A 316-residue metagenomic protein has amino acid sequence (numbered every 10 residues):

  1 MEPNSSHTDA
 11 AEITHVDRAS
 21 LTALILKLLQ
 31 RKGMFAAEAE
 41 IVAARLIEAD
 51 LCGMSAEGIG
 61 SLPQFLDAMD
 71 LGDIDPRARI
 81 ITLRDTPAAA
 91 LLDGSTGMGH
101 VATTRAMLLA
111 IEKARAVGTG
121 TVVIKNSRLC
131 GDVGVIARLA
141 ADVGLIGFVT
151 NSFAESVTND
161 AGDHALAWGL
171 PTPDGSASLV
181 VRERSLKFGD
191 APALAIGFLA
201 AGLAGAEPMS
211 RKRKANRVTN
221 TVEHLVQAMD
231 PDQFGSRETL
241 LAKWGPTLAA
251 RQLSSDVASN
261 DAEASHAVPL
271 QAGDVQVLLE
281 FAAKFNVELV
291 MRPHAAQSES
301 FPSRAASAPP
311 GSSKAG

Functional and structural regions predicted by a protein language model:
E2-K32: Generic N-terminal amphipathic, Lys/Arg-enriched alpha-helix
I13, D160-E280, K284-F285, L289: A structural signal for small-residue-enriched, beta-sheet-centric alpha/beta enzyme cores and oligomeric scaffold folds
I13-L21, M34-G60, I74-R84, V218-T219: N-terminal glycine-rich anion-binding loops that anchor highly charged ligand groups
I47, H100-V101, R105-K125, S236-P246 (+4 more regions): Alpha/propeptide regions of enzymes that mature by internal proteolysis
G58-I111: Active-site cofactor/substrate anionic-group-binding motifs, chiefly glycine- and Lys/Arg-rich phosphate-binding loops
A90-N159, A167-P171: A generic, well-ordered mixed alpha/beta core segment in the N-terminal half of proteins
A272-G311, G316: Short, amphipathic C-terminal "tail helix"
